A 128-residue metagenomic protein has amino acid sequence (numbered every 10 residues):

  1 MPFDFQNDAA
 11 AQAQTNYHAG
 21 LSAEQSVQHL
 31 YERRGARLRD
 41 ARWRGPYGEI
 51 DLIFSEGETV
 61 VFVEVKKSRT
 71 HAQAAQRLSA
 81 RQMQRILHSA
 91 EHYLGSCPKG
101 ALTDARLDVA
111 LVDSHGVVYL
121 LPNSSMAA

Functional and structural regions predicted by a protein language model:
M1-A41: Acidic-basic catalytic patches of nuclease active cores, encompassing PD-(D/E)XK and other metal-cofactor nuclease
N7-A9, K67-H115: Catalytic cores of nucleic-acid endonucleases
Y31, I50-Q73, I86: Conserved catalytic cores of phosphodiester-cleaving nucleases, focusing on short active-site segments
D40-R44, I50, D108-A110: Short, solvent-exposed loop/turn elements at beta->coil junctions and helix N-caps that rim active or binding pockets
W43-R44, K99, V112, M126: Short polar/acidic secondary-structure junctions
G45-Y47, E56-E58, D113-S114: A generic beta-sheet turn/junction motif
G48-I50, V61, A105-L107, G116: Change "...and in nucleic-acid phosphodiester-cleaving endonucleases..." to "...and in nucleic-acid processing enzymes
V112-A128: Short, low-complexity, polybasic intrinsically disordered segments
